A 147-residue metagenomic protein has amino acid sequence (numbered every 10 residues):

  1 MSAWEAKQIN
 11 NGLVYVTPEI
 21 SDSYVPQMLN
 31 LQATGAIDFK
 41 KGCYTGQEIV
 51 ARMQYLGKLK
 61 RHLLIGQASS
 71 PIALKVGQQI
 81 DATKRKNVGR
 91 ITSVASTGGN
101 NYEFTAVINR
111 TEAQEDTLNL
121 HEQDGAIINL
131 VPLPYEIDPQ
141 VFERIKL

Functional and structural regions predicted by a protein language model:
M1-A3, T17, N109: General structural signal for secondary-structure boundaries
M1-N11: Acidic, low-complexity central loop/insert segments
L13-Y15, T97: Active-site/binding-pocket entry motifs
V16-K41, R52-M53: A short, contiguous structural element within a folded domain that forms the immediate neighborhood of a functional site
L29, T34, A51-L147: Glycine-rich, small/acidic residue-mixed loop/short-helix segments
